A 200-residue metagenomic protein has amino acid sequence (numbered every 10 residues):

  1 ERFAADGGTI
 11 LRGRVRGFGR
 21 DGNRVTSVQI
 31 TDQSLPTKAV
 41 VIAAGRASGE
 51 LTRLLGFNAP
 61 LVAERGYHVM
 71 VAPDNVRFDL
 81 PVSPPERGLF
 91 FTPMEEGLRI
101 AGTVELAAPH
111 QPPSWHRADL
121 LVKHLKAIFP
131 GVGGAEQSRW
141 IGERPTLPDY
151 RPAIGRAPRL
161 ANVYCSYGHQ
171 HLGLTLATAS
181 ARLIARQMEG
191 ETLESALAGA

Functional and structural regions predicted by a protein language model:
F3-R16: A conserved beta-strand/loop element that lines the FAD pocket in flavoprotein oxidoreductases
A5-G8, A127-G131, E189-L193: Generic secondary-structure signature for well-ordered alpha-helical cores
G7-T9, L98, V163: Short, conserved active-site loop motifs that form the nucleotide-linked donor/cofactor pocket
I10, T31-P36: Glycine-rich phosphate-binding loop signature in dinucleotide/nucleotide-binding domains
L11, V41, Y164-S166: Hydrophobic/aromatic beta-strand patches that form the interior of the parallel beta-sheet core in alpha/beta enzyme
G17-R20, R24-V25, S34-A161: Active-site substrate-recognition segment that forms the wall of the catalytic cavity or substrate channel
R20-G22, A153-A200: C-terminal lid/capping helical subdomain adjacent to the catalytic/cofactor pocket in oxidative enzymes
S27-I30, G168: Short beta-strand segments that buttress and anchor functional surface loops
